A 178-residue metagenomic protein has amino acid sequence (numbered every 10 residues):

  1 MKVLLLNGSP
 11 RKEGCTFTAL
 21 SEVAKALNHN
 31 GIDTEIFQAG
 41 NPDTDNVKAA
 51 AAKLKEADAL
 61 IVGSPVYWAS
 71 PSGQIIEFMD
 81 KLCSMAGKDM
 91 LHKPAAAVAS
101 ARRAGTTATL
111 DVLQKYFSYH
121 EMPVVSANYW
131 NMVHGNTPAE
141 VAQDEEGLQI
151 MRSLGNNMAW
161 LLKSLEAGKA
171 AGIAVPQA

Functional and structural regions predicted by a protein language model:
M1-G87, P138-A178: N-terminal beta1-alpha1-beta2 submodule of the flavodoxin-like/Rossmannoid cofactor-binding fold
L91-H134, E145-R152: Short, glycine-/small-residue-rich phosphate/pyrophosphate-handling segment
